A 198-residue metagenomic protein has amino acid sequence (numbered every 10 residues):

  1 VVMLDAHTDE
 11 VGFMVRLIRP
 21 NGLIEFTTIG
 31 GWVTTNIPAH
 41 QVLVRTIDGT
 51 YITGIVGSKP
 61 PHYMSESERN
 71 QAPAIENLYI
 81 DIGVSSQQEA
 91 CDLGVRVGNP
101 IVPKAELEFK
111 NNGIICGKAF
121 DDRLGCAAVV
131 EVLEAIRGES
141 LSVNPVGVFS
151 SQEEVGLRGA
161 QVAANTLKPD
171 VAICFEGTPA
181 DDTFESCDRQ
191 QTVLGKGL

Functional and structural regions predicted by a protein language model:
V1-L198: N-terminal hydrophobic/helix-forming segments and targeting peptides
